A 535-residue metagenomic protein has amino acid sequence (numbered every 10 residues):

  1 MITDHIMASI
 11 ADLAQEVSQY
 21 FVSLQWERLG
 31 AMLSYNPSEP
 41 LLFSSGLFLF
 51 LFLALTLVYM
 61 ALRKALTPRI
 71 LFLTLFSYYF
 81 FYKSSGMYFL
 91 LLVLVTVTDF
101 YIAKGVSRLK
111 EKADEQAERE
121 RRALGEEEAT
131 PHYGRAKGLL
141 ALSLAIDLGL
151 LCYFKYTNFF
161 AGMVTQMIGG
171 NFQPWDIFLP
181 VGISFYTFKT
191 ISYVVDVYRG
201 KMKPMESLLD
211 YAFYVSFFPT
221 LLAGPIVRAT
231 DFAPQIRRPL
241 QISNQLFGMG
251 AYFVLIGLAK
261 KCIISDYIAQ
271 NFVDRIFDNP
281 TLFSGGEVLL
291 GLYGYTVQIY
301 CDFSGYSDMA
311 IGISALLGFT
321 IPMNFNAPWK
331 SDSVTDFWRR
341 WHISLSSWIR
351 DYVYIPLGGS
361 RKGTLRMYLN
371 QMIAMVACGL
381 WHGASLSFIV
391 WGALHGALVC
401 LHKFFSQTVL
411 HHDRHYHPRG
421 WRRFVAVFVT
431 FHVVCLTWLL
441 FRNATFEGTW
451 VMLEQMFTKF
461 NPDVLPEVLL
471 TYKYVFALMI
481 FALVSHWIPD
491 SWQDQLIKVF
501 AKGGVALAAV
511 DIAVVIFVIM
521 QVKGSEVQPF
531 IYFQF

Functional and structural regions predicted by a protein language model:
I2-Q534: Membrane-embedded transmembrane alpha-helical bundles that form the catalytic cores of multi-pass lipid-modifying
